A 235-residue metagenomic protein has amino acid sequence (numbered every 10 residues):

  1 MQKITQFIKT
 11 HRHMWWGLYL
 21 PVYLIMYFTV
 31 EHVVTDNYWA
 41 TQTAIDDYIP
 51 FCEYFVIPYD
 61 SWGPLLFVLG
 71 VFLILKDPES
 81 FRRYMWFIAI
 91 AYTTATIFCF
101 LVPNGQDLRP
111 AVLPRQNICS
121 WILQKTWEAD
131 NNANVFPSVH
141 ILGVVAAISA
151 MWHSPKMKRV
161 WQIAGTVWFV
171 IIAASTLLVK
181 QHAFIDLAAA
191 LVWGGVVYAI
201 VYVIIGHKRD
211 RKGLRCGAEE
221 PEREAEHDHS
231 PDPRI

Functional and structural regions predicted by a protein language model:
M1-F67, A111-R115, L123, P231: N-terminal transmembrane-helix/juxtamembrane module of multi-pass inner/ER membrane proteins
P21, P58-L65, V139-G143, A188-V192: Membrane-embedded alpha-helical segments of multi-pass membrane proteins, especially the transmembrane helices
L24-T29, Y92-F100, V167-V179: Aromatic-anchored segments of alpha-helical transmembrane domains
E31-I45, I74-V160, K208-G217: Membrane-interface loops
L65-G70, G143-A150, V167-S175: Hydrophobic, membrane-inserted alpha-helices
P110-L113, N132-F136, I171-Y198: Interfacial helix-loop-helix junctions of multi-pass membrane proteins
K158-V170: Short hydrophobic alpha-helices at membrane interfaces in multi-pass membrane enzymes
V179, A183, A189-I235: C-terminal membrane module of polytopic membrane proteins
